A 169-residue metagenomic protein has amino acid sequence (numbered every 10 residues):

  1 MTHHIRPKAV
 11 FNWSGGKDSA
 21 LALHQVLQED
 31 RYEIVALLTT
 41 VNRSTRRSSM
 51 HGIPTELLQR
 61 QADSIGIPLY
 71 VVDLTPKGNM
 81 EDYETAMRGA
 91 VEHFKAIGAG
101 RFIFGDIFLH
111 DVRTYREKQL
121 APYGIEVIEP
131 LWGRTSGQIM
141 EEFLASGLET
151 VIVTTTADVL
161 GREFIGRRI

Functional and structural regions predicted by a protein language model:
T2-I169: Nucleotide-activated chemistry modules centered on ATP-dependent adenylation/adenylyltransferase
